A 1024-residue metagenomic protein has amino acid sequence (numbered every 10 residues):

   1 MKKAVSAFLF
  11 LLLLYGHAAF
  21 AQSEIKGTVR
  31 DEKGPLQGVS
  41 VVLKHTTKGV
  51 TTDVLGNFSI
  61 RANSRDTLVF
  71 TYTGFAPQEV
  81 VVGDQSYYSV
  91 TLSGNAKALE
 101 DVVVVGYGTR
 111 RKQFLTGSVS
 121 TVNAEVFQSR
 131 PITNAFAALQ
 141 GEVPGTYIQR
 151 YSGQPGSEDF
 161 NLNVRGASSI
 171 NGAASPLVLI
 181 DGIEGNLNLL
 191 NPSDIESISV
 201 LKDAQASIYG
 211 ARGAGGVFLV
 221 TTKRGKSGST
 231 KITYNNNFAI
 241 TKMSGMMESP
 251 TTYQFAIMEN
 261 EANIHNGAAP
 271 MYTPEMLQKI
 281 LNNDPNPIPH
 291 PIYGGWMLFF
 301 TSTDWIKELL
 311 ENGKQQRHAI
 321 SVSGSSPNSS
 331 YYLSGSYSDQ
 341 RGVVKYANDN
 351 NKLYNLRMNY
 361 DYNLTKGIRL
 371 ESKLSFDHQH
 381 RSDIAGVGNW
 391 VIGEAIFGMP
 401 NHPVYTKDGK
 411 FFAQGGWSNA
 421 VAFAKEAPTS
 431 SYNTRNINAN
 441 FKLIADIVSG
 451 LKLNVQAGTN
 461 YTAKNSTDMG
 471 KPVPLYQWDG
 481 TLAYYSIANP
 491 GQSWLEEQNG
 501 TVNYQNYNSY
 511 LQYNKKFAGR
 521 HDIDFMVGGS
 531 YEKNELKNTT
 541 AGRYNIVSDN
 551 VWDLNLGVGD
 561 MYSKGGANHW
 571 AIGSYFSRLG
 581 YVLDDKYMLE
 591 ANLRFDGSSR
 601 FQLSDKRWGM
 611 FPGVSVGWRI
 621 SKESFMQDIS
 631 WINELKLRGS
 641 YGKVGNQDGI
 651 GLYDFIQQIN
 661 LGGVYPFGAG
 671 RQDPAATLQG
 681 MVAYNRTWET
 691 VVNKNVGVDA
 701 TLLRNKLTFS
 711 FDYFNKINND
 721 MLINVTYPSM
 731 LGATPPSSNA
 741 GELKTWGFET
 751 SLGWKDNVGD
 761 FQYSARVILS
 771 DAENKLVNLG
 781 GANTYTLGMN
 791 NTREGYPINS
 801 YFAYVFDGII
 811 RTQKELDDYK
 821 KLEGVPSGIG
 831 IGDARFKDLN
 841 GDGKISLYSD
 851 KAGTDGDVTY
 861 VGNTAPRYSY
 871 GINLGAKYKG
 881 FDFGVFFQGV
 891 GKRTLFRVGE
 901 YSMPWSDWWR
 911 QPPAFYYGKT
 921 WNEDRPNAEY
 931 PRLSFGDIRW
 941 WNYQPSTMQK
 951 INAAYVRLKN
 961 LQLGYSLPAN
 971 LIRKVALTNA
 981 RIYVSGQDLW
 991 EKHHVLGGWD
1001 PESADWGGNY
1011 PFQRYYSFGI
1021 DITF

Functional and structural regions predicted by a protein language model:
M1-R357, R369-E371, N438, F761 (+4 more regions): Short, small/polar-rich motifs associated with maturation and membrane association, primarily at protein termini
K33, H45-T47, G74, G182 (+7 more regions): Residue-level detection of beta-strand-connecting loop/turn positions
K112-Q113, I208-G210, G228-S229, K242-G245 (+5 more regions): Switch/connector loops and helix/strand junctions flanking conserved nucleotide-binding motifs in nucleotide-processing
F127, S175, Q316, N359-H378 (+4 more regions): Extracellular/periplasmic, surface-exposed regions of secreted and cell-surface proteins
F136-E142, S737-A740, K744, Y785-Y801 (+4 more regions): C-terminal extracellular loops and terminal segments of Gram-negative outer membrane beta-barrel proteins
T233-G295, S738, N757-T864, N922: Conserved small-residue
L475-W478, S598, I831, V890-I982 (+1 more regions): Extracytoplasmic gating/loop element in the C-terminal half of outer-membrane beta-barrel translocons and assembly
N863-F896: Glycine-rich, aromatic-lined ligand/substrate-binding cores of catalytic and carbohydrate-binding domains
